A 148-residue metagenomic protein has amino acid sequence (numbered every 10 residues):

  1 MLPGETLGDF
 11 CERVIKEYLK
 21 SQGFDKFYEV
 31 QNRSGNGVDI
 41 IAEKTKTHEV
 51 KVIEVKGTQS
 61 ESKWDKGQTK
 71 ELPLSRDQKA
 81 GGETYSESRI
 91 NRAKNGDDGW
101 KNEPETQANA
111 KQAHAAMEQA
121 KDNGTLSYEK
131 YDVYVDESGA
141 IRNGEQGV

Functional and structural regions predicted by a protein language model:
M1-V148: Catalytic toxin/effector domains delivered as secreted proteins or via bacterial secretion systems
